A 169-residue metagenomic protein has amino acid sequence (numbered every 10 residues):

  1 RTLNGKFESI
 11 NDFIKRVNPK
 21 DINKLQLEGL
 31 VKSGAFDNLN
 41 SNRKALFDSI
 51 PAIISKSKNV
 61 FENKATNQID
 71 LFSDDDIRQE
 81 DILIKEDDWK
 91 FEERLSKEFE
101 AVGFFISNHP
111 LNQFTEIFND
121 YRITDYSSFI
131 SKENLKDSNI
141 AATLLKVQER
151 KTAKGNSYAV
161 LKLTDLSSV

Functional and structural regions predicted by a protein language model:
R1-E133: Sliding clamp-binding short linear motifs that recruit DNA-associated proteins to replication/repair hubs
N40, P110-V169: Single-stranded nucleic-acid-binding OB-fold domains
